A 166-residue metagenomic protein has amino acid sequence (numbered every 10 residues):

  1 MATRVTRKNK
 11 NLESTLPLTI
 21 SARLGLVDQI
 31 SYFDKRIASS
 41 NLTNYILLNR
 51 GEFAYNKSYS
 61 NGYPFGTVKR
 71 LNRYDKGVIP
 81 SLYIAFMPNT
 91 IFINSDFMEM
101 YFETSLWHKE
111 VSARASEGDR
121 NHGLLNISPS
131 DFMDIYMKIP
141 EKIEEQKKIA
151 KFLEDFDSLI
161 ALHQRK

Functional and structural regions predicted by a protein language model:
M1, M98, Y136-K166: Amphipathic alpha-helical segments
M1-K10: Non-catalytic DNA-recognition/assembly elements of restriction-modification systems
N11-D34, N56, S60-P80, I93-D96 (+2 more regions): Short, ligand-facing micro-motifs at secondary-structure edges
F33-L42: Short alpha-helix capping/helix-loop boundary micro-motifs
N44-L47: Residue-level "contact hotspot" at macromolecular interaction interfaces
K76-L82, E117-E144: A short glycine-rich beta-alpha junction/loop motif
I84-P88: A bilobed periplasmic-binding-protein/Venus flytrap-type ligand-binding module shared by bacterial periplasmic
